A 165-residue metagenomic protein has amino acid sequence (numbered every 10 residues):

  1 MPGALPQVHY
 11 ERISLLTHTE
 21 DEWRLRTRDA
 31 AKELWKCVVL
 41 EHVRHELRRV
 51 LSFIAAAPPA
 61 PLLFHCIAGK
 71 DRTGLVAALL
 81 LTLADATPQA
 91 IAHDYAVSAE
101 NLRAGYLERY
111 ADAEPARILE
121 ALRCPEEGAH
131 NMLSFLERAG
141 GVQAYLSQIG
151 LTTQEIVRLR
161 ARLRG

Functional and structural regions predicted by a protein language model:
M1-L63, L75-G165: Cys-dependent protein tyrosine phosphatase-like superfamily
A68, R72-T73: Ser/Thr-glycine-rich phosphate-binding loops at phosphate-binding pockets of nucleotides, nucleotide cofactors
